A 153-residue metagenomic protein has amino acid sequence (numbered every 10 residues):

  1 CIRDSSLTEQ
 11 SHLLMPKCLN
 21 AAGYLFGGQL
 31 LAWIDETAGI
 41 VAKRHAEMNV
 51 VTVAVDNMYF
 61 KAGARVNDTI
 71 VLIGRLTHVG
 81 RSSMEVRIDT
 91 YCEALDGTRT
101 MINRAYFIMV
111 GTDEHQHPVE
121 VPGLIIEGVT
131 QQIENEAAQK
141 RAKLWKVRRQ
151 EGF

Functional and structural regions predicted by a protein language model:
C1-I2: Short, small-residue-biased leader/transition segments that mark boundaries at the very start of proteins
E9, R65-V66, T77-F153: HotDog/MaoC-like acyl-thioester-processing domains
M15-P16, K61: Residue-level recognition of the GNAT/N-acetyltransferase active site
L19-A32: A conserved, well-ordered hydrophobic junction motif at loop->secondary-structure transitions
L25, G39-I73, T77-M84, T100-R104: Hydrophobic beta-strand-centered segment that forms part of the acyl-chain substrate-binding groove
